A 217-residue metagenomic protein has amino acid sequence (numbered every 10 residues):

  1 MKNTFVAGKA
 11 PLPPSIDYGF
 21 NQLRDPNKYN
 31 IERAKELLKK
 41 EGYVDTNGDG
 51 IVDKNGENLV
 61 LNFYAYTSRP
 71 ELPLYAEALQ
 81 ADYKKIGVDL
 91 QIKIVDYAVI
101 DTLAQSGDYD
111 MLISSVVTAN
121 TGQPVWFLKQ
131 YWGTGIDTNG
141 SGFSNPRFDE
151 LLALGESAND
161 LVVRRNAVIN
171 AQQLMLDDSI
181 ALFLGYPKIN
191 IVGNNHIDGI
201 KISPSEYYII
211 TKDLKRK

Functional and structural regions predicted by a protein language model:
M1-P26, E71-Q80, A104-K217: Detector for C-terminal structural segments
K2, E41, N55: Short glycine-rich loop/turn motifs that provide flexible caps or phosphate-binding loops at active sites
N30-K35: Thiotemplate assembly-line natural product biosynthesis machinery
E41-G42, N159: A general structural signal marking secondary-structure boundaries and capping sites
V44-A119, I189: Ligand/substrate-recognition segments at binding pockets and active sites
